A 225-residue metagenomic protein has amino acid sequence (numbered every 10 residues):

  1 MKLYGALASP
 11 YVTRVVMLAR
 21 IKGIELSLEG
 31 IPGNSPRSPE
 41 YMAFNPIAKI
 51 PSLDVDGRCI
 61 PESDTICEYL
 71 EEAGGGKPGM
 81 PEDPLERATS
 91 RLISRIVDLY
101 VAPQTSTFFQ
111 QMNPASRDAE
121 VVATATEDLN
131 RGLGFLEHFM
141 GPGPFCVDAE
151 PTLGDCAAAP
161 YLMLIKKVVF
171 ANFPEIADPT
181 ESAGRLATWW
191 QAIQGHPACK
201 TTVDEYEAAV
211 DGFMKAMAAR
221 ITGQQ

Functional and structural regions predicted by a protein language model:
M1-L133, E137-H138, P142-C146, R220-I221: GST-like domain detector, emphasizing the conserved glutathione-binding G-site in the N-terminal thioredoxin-like
V16, W190-Q191: Short glycine-/small-residue-rich flexible loop motifs, especially phosphate/cofactor-binding loops
G23-E25, P114, I165-F173: Short helix-capping/linker segments at secondary-structure and domain boundaries
N34, P151, A208: Positions that flank functional sites
C146-N172, P179-A187, I193, V203 (+1 more regions): GST superfamily/GST-like fold recognition
H196-P197: Short loop-to-helix capping motifs
K200: C-terminal anion-handling pockets and recognition modules
E205-Q225: Acidic/histidine-enriched, glycine/proline-rich intrinsically disordered or flexible terminal extensions
